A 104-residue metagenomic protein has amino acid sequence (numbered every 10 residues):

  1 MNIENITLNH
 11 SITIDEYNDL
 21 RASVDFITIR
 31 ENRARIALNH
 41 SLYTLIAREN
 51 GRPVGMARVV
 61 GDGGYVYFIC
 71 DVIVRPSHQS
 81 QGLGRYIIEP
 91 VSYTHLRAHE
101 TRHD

Functional and structural regions predicted by a protein language model:
M1-E31: Short amphipathic alpha-helix that is part of the acyltransferase structural core
R35-H40: Short loop/turn motifs at secondary-structure junctions and domain boundaries
Y43-A57: Conserved beta-hairpin
G61-I69, Q79: A conserved beta-turn-beta hairpin within the catalytic core of GNAT-like acetyltransferases that forms part
V72-V74: Hydrophobic adenine-recognition pocket in adenosine-nucleotide-binding enzymes
H78, G82-I87: Conserved acetyl-CoA pyrophosphate-binding loop and the N-cap/start of the following alpha-helix in GNAT-like
T94-T101: Conserved small/polar residues in nucleotide/adenosyl-binding loops
